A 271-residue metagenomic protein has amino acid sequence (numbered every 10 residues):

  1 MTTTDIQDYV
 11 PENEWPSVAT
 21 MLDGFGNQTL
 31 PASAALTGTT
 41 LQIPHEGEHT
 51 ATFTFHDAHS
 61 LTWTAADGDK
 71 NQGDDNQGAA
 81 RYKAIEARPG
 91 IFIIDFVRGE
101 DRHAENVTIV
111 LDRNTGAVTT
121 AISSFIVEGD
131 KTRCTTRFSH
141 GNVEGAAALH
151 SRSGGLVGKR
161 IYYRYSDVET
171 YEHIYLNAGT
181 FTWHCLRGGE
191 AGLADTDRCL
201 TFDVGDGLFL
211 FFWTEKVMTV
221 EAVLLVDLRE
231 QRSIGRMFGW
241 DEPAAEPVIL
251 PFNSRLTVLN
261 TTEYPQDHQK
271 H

Functional and structural regions predicted by a protein language model:
T2-G26, T40, P44-G47: Large eukaryotic, non-enzymatic subunits of multiprotein complexes that serve as scaffolds/tethers, characterized by
G26-T40, A147-R160: N-terminal helix-cap/turn-to-beta initiation motif at the start of protein domains
A34-T39, F53-T62, E86-I91, I109-V118 (+4 more regions): Short, solvent-exposed coil/turn segments at beta-strand boundaries
L41-H45, W63-A66, I93-G99, I161-Y165 (+2 more regions): Short beta-strand segments that buttress and anchor functional surface loops
I43-I85, T170-C199: N-terminal glycine/threonine-rich, aromatic-flanked beta-hairpin/loop signature
D69-V107, G189-L228: Contiguous, well-ordered beta-strand patches that form the walls/edges of small beta-barrel/beta-sandwich domains
G116-D167: Surface-exposed beta-loop interaction hotspot
V127-A148, P243-H271: Edge beta-strand at a domain terminus
